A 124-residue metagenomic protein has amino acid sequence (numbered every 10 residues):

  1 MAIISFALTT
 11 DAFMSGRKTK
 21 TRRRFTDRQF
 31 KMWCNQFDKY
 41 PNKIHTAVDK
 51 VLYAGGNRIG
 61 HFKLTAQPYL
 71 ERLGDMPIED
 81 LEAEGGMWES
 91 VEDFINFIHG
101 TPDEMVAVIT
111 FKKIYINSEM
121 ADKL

Functional and structural regions predicted by a protein language model:
M1-L124: Structured alpha/beta reader/binder surfaces that contact nucleic acids or chromatin modification marks
